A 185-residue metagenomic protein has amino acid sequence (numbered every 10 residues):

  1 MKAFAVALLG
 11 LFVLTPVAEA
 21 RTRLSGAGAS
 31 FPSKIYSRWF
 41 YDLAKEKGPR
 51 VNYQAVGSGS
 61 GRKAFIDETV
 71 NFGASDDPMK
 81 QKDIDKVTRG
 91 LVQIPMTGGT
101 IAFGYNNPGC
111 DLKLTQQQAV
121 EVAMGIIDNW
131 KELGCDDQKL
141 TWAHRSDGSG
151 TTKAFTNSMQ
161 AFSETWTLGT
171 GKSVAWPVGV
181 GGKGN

Functional and structural regions predicted by a protein language model:
M1-A7: Sec-dependent signal peptide recognition, specifically the positively charged N-region followed immediately by
L14-A20: Sec/Tat signal peptide C-region and signal peptidase I cleavage site
A20-N185: Flexible loop/hinge segments at secondary-structure junctions
